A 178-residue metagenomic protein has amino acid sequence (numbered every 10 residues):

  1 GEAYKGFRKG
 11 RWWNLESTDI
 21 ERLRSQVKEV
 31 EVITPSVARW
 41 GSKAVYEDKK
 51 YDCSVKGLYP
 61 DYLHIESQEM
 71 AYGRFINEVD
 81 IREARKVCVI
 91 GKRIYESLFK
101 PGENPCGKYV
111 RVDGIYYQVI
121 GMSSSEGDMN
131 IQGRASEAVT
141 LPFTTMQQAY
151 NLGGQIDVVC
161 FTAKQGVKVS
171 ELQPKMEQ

Functional and structural regions predicted by a protein language model:
G1-S54, D61-H64, E96-S97, Q147-Q148 (+1 more regions): Hydrophobic, regular-secondary-structure patches
S54-K56, P60-D80, A84-Q178: Mid-to-C-terminal secondary-structure elements that act as membrane-proximal/extracytoplasmic interface segments
